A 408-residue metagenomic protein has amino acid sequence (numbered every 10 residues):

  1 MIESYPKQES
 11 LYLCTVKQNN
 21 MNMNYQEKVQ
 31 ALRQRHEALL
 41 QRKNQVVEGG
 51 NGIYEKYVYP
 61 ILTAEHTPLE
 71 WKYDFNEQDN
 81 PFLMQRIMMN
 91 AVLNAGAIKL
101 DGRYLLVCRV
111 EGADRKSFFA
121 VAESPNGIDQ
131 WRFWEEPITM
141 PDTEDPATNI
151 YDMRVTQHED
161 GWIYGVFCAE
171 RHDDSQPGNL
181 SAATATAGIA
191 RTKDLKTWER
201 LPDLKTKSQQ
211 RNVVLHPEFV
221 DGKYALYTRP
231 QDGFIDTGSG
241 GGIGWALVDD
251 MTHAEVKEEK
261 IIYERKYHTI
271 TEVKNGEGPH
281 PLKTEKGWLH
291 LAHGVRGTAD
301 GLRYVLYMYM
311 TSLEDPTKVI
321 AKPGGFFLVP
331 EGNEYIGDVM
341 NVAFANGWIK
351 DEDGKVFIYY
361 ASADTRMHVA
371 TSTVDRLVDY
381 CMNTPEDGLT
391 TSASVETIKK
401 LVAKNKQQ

Functional and structural regions predicted by a protein language model:
E3, S10-N19: Short, positively charged and aromatic/hydrophobic N-terminal segments
M21-N94, I98-T148, Q157-V214, E218-V273 (+2 more regions): Beta-rich carbohydrate-recognition and catalytic domains
R154, G347-W348: Short, surface-exposed tryptophan/glycine-enriched loops that mediate extracellular molecular recognition
H280: Active-site/ligand-binding surface loops and adjacent short beta/alpha elements that line catalytic pockets across
A343, I349-K350: Well-ordered alpha/beta subsegment
G354-V356: Low-complexity, intrinsically disordered Gly/Pro/Thr-rich segments
